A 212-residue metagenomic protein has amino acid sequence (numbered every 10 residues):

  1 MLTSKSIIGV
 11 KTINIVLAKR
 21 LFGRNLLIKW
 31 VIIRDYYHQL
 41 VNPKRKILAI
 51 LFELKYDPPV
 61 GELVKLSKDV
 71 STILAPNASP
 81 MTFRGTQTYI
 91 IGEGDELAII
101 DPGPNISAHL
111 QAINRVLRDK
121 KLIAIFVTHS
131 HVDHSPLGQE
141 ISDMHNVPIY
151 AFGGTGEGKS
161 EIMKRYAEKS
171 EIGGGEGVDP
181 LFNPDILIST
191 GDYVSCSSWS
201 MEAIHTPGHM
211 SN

Functional and structural regions predicted by a protein language model:
T3-S4, L17: Ser/Thr/Pro/Gly-rich low-complexity, intrinsically disordered segments
S4-S6, R24: Low-acidity, Ser/Thr- and Arg-rich intrinsically disordered low-complexity segments
V10, V16-A18, V31, D35 (+1 more regions): Acidic, Ala/Val/Gly-enriched low-complexity intrinsically disordered segments
Y56, L63-K120: Conserved beta-strand hairpin/beta-sheet module of binuclear metal-dependent hydrolase folds, prominently
T72, I90, G191-N212: Core dinuclear metal-dependent hydrolase active-site scaffold
R84, P104-E202: Active-site HxH/HxHxD metal-binding segment of metal-dependent hydrolases
L97, I125, H205: Hydrophobic "anchor" residues on beta-strands that sit immediately upstream of conserved functional sites
